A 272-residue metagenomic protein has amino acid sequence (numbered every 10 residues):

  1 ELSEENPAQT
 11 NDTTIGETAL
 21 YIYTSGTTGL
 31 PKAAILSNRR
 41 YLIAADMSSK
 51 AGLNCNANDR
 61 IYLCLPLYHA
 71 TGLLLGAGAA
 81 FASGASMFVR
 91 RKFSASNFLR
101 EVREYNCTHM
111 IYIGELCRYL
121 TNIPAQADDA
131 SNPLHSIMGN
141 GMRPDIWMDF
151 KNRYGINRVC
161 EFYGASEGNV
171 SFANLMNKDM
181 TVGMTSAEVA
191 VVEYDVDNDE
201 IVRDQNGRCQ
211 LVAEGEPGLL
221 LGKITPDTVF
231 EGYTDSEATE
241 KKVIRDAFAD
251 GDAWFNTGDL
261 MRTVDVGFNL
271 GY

Functional and structural regions predicted by a protein language model:
E5-Y23, L30, L53-R60: Conserved pre-ATP/AMP-binding loop-to-beta segment of ANL
G16, N38-R39, D59, L65 (+3 more regions): Structural detector for helix-capping/boundary residues
T18, T24-T27, I61, L67 (+4 more regions): Conserved S/T- and glycine-rich ATP-binding loop of Class I adenylate-forming
A19-I43: Conserved AMP-binding A3 loop
K32-I35, L63-C64, A85-K92, C160: Short beta-strand->loop structural element characteristic of the AMP-binding/adenylate-forming
L42-R60, Y68-T108, I123: Conserved AMP-binding/adenylation subdomain of ANL enzymes
A82, L99, E104-I113, T121-V196 (+2 more regions): Gly/Ser/Thr-rich phosphate-binding loop
R208-Y272: Conserved ATP-binding/catalytic segment of the ANL
